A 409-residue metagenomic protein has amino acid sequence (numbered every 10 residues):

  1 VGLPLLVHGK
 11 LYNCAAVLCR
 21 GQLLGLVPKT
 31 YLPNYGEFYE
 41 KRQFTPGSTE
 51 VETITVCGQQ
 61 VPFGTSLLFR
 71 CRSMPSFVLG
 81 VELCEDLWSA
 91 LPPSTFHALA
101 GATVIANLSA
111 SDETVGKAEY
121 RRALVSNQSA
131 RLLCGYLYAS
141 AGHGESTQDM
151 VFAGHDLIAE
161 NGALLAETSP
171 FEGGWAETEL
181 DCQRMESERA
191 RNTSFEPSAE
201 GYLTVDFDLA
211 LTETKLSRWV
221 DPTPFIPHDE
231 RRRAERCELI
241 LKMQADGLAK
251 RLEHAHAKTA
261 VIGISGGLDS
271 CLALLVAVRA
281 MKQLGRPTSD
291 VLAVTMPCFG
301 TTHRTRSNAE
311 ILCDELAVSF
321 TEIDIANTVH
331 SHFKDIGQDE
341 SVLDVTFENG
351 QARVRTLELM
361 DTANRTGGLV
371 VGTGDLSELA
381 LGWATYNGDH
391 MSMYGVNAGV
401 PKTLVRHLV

Functional and structural regions predicted by a protein language model:
V1-V261, R279-T288: Enzyme catalytic cores with a strong preference for nitrogen-chemistry domains
L5, K258-S270, A326-V329, D375-S377: A glycine-rich phosphate-binding loop feature that marks nucleotide/adenosyl-phosphate handling sites
L23, K29-L32, F38-G64, M74-P75 (+5 more regions): Active-site adenylate/phosphate-handling loop in enzymes that bind or generate adenylated species
L83-L87, S111, V115-A118, K215 (+5 more regions): Hydrophobic alpha-helical scaffolding
A106, A260-I264, L268-E310: ATP-dependent adenylation/pyrophosphate-handling site
R131-L132, R251-K258, R279-V291, T301 (+4 more regions): Secondary-structure transition/capping motifs at alpha-helix termini and the adjoining loop/turn into the next element
W175-E177, D206-P224, R286-T346, A352 (+1 more regions): A conserved beta-strand->alpha-helix junction
E235-K242, D246, K250, C271-R279 (+11 more regions): Feature representing long, continuous alpha-helical segments
